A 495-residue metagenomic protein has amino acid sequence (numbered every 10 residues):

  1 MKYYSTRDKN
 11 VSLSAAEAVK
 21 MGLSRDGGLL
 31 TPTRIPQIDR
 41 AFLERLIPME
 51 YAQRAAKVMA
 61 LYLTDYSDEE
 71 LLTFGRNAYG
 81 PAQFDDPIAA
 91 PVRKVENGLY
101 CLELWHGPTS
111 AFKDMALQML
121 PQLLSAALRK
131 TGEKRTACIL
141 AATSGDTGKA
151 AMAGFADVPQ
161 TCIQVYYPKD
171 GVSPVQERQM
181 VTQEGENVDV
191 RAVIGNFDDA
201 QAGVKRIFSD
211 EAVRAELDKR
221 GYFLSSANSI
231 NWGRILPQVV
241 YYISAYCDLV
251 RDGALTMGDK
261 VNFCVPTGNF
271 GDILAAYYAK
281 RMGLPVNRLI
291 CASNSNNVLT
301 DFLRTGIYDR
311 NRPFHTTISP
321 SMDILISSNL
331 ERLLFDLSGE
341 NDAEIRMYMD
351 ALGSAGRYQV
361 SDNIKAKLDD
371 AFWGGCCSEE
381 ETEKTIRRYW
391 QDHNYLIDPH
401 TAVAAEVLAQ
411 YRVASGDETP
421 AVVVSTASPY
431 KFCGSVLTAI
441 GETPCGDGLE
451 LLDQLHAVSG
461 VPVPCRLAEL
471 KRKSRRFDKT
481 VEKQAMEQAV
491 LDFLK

Functional and structural regions predicted by a protein language model:
M1-K495: PLP-dependent amino-acid enzyme catalytic core
